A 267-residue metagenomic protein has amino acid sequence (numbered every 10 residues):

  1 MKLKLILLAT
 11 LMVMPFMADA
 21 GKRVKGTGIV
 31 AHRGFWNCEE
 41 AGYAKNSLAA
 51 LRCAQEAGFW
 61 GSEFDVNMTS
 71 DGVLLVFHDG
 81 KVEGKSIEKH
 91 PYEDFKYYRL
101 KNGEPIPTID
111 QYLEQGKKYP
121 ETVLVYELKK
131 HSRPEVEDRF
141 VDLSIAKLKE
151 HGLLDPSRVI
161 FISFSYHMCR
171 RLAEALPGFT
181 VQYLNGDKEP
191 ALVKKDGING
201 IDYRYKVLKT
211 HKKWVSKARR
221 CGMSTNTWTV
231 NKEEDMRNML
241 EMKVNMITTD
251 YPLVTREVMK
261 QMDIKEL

Functional and structural regions predicted by a protein language model:
K2-L8: Sec-dependent signal peptide recognition, specifically the positively charged N-region followed immediately by
L8-T10, D71: A ubiquitous, low-specificity "background" feature that marks scattered single residues across proteins without
T10-A18: Hydrophobic h-region of N-terminal signal peptides that target proteins for export in Gram-negative bacteria
A18-L267: Phosphate-group recognition and catalysis centered on beta-loop-alpha active-site segments
